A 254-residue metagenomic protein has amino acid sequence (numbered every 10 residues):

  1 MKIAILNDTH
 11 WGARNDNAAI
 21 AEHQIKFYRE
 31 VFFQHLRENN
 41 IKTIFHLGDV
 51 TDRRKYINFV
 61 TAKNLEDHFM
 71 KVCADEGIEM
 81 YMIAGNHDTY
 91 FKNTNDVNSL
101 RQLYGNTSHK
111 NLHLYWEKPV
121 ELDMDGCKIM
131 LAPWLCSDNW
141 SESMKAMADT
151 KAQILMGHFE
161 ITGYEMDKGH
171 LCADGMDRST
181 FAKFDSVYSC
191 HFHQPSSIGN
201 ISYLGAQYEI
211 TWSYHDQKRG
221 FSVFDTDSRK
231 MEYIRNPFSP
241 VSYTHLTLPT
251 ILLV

Functional and structural regions predicted by a protein language model:
K2, T9, A13-V120, T180-F184: Core catalytic region of metal-dependent phosphoesterases/phosphodiesterases, especially metallo-beta-lactamase-like
D8, D49, L65, G85 (+4 more regions): Divalent metal-coordination and catalytic microenvironments
G12-R14, D52-K55, I83-N93, C136-N139 (+3 more regions): Active-site environment of divalent metal-dependent phosphoester hydrolases
L65, D88-S179, Q207: Conserved catalytic scaffold of divalent metal-dependent phosphoesterases
D167-E232: Conserved beta-sheet core of the metallophosphoesterase superfamily
I234-Y243: Charged, glycine-rich active-site and insertion segments that engage polyanionic ligands
T244-T250: Conserved small/polar residues in nucleotide/adenosyl-binding loops
